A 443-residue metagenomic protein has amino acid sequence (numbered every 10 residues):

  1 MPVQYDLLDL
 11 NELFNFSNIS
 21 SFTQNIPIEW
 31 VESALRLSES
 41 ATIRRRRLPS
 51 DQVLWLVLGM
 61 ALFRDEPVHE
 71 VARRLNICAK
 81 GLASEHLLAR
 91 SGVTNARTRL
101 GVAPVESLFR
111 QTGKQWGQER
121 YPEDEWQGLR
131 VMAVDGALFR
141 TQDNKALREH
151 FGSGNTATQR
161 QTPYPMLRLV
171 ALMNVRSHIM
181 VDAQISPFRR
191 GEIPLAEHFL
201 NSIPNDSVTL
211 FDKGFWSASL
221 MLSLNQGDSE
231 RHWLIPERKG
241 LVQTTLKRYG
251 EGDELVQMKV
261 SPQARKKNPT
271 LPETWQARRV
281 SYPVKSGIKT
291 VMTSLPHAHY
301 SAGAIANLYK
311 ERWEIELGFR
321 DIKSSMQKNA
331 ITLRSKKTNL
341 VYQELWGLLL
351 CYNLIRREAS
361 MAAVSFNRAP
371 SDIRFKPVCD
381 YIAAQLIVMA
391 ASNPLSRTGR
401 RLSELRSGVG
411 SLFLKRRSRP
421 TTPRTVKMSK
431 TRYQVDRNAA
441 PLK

Functional and structural regions predicted by a protein language model:
M1-V71, A83, R97-L100, S107-Q111 (+3 more regions): Single, function-defining residue in the core of a domain
R74: Residues within the alpha-helical elements of helix-turn-helix
I77-T94: Short, basic interhelical loop/turn and adjoining N-cap of the next helix at nucleic-acid- or acidic-partner-contacting
K114-Y121: A short, well-structured juxtamembrane/interface segment
E123-E125: Short acidic/polar N-terminal linker immediately downstream of export determinants
